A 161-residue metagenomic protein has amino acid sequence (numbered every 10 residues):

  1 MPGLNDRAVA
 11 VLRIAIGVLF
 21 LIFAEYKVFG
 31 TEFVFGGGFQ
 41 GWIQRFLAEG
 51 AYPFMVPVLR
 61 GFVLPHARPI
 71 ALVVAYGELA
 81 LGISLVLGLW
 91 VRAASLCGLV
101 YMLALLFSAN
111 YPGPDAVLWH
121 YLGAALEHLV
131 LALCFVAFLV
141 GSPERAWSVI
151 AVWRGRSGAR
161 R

Functional and structural regions predicted by a protein language model:
M1-A80, L87-R161: Extended, low-polarity transmembrane helix blocks
